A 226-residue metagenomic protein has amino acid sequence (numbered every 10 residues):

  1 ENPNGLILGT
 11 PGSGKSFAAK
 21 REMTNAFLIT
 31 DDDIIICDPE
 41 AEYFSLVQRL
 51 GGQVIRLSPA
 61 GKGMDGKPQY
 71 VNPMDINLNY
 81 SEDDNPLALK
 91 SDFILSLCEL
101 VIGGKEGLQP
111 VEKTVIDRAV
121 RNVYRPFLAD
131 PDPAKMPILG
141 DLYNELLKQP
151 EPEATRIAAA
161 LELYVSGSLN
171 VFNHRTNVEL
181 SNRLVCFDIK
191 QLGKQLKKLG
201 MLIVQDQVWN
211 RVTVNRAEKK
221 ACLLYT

Functional and structural regions predicted by a protein language model:
E1, F44-Q53, L57-K67, N72-L224: P-loop NTPase motor domains
E1-P59: Glycine-rich phosphate-binding loop of nucleotide-binding enzymes
